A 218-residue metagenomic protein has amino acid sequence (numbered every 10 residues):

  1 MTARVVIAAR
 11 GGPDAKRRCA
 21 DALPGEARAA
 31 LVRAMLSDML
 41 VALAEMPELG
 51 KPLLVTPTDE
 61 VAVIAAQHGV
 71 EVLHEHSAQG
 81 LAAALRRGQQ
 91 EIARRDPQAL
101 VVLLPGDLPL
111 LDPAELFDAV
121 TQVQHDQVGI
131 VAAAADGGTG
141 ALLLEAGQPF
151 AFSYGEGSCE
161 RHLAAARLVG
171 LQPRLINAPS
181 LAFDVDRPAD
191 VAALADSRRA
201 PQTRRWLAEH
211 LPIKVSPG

Functional and structural regions predicted by a protein language model:
M1-C19: N-terminal nucleotide-binding beta1-loop-alpha1 segment
V32-L49: A short, N-terminal amphipathic alpha-helix
P47-E71: Acidic donor-binding segment of Leloir-type glycosyltransferases
I64-L100, S158: Short phosphate-binding loop-to-helix
P105-P109: The conserved acidic donor/metal-binding loop of glycosyltransferases
L111-D136: Conserved donor-nucleotide/metal-binding helix-loop-beta segment in metal-dependent transferases, i.e., the alpha-helix
L144-A166: Short, glycine-/small-residue-rich phosphate/pyrophosphate-handling segment
A164-G218: Conserved alpha/beta core of the MobA/IspD/sugar-nucleotide pyrophosphorylase nucleotidyltransferase superfamily
